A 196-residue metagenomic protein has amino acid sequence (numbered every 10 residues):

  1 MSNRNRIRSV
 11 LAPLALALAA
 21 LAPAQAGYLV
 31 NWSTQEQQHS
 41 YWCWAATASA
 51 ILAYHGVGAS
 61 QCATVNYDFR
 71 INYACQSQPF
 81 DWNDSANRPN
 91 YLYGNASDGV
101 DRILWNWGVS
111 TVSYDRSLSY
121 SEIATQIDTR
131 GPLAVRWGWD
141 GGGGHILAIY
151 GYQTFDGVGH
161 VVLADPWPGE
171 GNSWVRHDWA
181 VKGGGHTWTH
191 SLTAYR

Functional and structural regions predicted by a protein language model:
S2-L11: Bacterial N-terminal signal peptides that target proteins for export
A12-A20: Bacterial N-terminal signal peptides
A15, W32, V112: Generic anion/oxyanion-binding catalytic loop in active/binding sites
A26-C75: Active-site nucleophile-adjacent alpha helix/oxyanion-hole segment immediately C-terminal to the catalytic cysteine
L52, Y67-R196: Conserved active-site-adjacent core of cysteine acyl-enzyme catalytic domains
